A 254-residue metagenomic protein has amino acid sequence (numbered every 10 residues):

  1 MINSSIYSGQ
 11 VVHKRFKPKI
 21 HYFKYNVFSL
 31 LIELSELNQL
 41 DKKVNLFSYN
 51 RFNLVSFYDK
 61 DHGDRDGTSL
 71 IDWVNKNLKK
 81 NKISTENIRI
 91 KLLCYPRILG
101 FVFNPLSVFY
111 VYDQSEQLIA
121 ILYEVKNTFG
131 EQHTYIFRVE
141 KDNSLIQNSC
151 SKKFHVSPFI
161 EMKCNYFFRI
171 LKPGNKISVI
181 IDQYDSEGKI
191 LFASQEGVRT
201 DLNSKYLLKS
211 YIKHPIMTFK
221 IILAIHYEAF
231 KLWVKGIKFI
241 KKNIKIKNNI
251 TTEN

Functional and structural regions predicted by a protein language model:
M1-N254: Mature, function-bearing regions of proteins
